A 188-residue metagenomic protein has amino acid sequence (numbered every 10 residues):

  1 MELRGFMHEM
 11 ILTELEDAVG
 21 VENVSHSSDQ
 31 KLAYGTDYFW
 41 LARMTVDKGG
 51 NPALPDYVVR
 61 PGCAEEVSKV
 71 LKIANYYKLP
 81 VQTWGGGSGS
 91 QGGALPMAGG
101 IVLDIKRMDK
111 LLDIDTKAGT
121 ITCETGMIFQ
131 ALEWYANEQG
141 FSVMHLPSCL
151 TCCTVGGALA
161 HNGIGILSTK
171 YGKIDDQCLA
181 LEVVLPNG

Functional and structural regions predicted by a protein language model:
M1-K72, G89-G119, S148, Y171: N-terminal flexible segment immediately upstream of the FAD-binding catalytic core in FAD-dependent oxidoreductases
A64-G188: FAD-binding glycine-rich core of flavoenzymes that anchor FAD
